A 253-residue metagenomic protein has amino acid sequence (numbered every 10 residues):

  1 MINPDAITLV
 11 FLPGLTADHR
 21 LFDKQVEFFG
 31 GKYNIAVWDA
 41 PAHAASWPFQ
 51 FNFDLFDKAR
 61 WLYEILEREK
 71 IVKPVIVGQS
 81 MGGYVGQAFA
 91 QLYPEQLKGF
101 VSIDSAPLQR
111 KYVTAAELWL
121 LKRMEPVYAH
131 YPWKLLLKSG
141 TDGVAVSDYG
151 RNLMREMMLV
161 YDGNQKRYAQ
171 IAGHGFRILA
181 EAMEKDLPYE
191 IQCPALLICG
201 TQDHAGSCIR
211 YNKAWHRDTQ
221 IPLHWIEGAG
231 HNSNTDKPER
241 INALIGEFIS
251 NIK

Functional and structural regions predicted by a protein language model:
I2-P48: Conserved HGGG/HGGXW glycine-rich cap/lid loop of the alpha/beta-hydrolase fold
K24, A88-L92: Active-site signature of alpha/beta-hydrolase-fold catalytic machinery across serine- and Asp/Cys-nucleophile hydrolases
A36-V77, A243: Active-site loop/oxyanion-hole signature of alpha/beta-hydrolase fold enzymes
G78-G82, G86: Gly/Ala-rich beta-loop-alpha elbow adjacent to hydrolase catalytic centers
Q91, K98-H130: Flexible "cap/lid" loop of the alpha/beta hydrolase fold
K111-V113, H130-E190: Conserved alpha/beta-hydrolase catalytic His-Asp/Glu region
A195-A229, T235: Conserved loop-alpha-helix segment in the C-terminal half of the alpha/beta-hydrolase fold that carries the catalytic
T235-E247: Post-His helix in hydrolase/transferase enzymes
